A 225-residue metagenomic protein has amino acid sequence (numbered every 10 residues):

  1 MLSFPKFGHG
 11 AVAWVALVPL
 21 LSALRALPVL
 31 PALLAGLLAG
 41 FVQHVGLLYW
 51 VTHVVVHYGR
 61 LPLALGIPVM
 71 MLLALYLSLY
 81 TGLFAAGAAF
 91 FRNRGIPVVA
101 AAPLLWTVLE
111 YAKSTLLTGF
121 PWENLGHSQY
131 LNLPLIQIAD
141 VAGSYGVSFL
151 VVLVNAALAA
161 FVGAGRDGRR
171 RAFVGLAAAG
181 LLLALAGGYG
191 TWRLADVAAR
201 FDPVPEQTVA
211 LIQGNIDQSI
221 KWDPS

Functional and structural regions predicted by a protein language model:
M1-V197: Membrane-embedded alpha-helical bundles of multi-pass enzymes that act on lipidic or dolichyl-linked glycan substrates
G190-S225: Soluble catalytic regions of membrane-associated enzymes that act on cell-envelope and secretory-pathway components
